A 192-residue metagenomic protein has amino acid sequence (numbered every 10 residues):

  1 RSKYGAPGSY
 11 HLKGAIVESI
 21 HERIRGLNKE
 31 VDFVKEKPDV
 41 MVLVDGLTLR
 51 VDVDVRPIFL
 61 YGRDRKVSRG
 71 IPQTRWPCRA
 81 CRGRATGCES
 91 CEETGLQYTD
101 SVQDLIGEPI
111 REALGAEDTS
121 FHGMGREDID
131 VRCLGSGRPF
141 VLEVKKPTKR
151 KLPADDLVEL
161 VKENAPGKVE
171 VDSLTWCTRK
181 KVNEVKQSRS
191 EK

Functional and structural regions predicted by a protein language model:
R1-K192: Catalytic/RNA-binding core of pseudouridine synthases
